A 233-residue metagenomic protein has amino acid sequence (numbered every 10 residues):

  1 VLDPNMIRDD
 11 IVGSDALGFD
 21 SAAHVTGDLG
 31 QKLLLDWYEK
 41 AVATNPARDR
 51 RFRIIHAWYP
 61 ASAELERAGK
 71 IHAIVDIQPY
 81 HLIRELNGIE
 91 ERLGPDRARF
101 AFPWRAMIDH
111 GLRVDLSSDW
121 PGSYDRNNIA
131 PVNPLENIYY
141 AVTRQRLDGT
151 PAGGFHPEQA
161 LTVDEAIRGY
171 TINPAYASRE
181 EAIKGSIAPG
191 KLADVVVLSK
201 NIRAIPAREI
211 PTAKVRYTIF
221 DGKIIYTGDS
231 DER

Functional and structural regions predicted by a protein language model:
V1-M6, A57, R84: Active-site gating/metal-coordination segments in enzymes
V12-A23, L29-F52, H56, S62 (+5 more regions): His/Asp/Glu-enriched, well-ordered alpha-helical/loop segment that forms or immediately abuts the divalent-metal
G69-H72: Structural alpha-helical segments in enzyme catalytic/regulatory domains
G228-R233: Extracellular/periplasmic ectodomains of large secreted or surface enzymes and adhesion receptors
